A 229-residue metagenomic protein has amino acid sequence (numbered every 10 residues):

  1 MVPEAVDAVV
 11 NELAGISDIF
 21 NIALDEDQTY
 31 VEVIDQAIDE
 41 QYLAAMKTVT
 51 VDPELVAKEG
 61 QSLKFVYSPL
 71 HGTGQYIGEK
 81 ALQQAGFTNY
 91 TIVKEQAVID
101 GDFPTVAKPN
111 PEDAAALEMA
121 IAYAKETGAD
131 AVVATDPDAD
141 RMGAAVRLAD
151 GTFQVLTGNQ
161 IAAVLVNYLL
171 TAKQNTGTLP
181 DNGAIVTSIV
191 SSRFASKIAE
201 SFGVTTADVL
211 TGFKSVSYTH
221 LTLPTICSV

Functional and structural regions predicted by a protein language model:
M1-A116, A124: Gly/Ser/Thr-enriched, mixed-charge loops and adjacent short helices that form phosphate/oxyanion-binding elements
M1-I19, G158-N182, T187-A195: Glycine-rich phosphate-binding loop plus the immediately following alpha-helix
Y76-A81, D102-T105, M142-L148, Y168 (+1 more regions): Short acidic, glycine/serine/threonine-rich loops at helix termini
P111-A134, R193, D208-K214: Phosphate/diphosphate-binding loops
D140-G158: Short Gly/Thr/Asp-enriched flexible loops that form oxyanion-binding sites at enzyme active sites
I198-Y218: Glycine-rich active-site loop/lid that clamps phosphate-bearing ligands
T219-T225: Conserved small/polar residues in nucleotide/adenosyl-binding loops
